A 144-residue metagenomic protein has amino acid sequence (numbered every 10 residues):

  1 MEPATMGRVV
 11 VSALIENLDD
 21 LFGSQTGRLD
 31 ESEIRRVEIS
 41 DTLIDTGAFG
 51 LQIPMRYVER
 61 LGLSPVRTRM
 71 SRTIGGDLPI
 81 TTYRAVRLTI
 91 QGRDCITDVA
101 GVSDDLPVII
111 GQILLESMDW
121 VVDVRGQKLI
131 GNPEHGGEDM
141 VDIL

Functional and structural regions predicted by a protein language model:
M1-L144: Pepsin/retropepsin-fold aspartyl endopeptidases
